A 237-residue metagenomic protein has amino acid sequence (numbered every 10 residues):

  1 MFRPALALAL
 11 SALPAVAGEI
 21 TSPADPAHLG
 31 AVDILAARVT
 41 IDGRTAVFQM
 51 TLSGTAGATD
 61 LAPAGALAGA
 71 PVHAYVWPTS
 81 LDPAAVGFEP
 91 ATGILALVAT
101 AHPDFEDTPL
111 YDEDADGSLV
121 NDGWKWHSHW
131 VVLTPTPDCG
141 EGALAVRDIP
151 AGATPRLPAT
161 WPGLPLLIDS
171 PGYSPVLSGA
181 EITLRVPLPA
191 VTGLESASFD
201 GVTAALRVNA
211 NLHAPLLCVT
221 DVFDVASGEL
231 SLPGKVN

Functional and structural regions predicted by a protein language model:
M1-A7: Sec-dependent signal peptide recognition, specifically the positively charged N-region followed immediately by
L8-A17: Hydrophobic h-region of N-terminal signal peptides that target proteins for export in Gram-negative bacteria
A17-A24: Cleaved targeting-peptide boundary
H28-T134: Surface-exposed, glycine/proline- and aromatic-rich loop segments on solvent-exposed faces across compartments
S53, A101-H102, P135-T136, A205-A214: Short, flexible beta-strand-to-coil junctions
L81-A85, E195-N237: Acidic/polar low-complexity flexible segments
T134-P187: Short helix-loop boundary/capping segments
L167-P171, G179, L188-E195, D200-V208: Mature extracytoplasmic/lumenal regions of exported proteins
